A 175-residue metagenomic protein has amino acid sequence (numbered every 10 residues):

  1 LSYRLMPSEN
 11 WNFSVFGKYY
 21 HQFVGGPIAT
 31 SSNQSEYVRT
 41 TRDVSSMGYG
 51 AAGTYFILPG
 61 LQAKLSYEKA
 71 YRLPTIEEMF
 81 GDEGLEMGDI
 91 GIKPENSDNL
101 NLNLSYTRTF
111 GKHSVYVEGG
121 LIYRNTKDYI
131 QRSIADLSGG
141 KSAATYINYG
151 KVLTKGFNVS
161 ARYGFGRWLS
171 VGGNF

Functional and structural regions predicted by a protein language model:
L1, G25-Q34, T75-E83, Y129-S138: Outer-membrane beta-barrel translocator domains and adjoining extracellular loop/strand segments of Gram-negative
L1, M47-A51, A63, G88 (+2 more regions): Hydrophobic, lipid-facing positions within transmembrane beta-strands of outer-membrane proteins
L1-L5, K155-G166, N174: Transmembrane beta-barrel domains of bacterial outer-membrane proteins
L1-L58, L73: Signature of Gram-negative outer-membrane beta-barrel scaffolds
L1-S2, T30-T40, G84-I92, S142-N148 (+1 more regions): Extracellular loop and loop/strand-boundary signature of outer-membrane beta-barrel proteins
L5, Y19-G25, Y67-L73, F80-D82 (+4 more regions): Transmembrane beta-strands of outer-membrane beta-barrel pores
F13-V15, Y49, A63-L65, V115-G119 (+1 more regions): Transmembrane beta-strands of outer-membrane beta-barrel proteins
F56, Q62-E68, P94-K155, G164: Membrane-embedded beta-barrel scaffold of Gram-negative outer-membrane proteins
